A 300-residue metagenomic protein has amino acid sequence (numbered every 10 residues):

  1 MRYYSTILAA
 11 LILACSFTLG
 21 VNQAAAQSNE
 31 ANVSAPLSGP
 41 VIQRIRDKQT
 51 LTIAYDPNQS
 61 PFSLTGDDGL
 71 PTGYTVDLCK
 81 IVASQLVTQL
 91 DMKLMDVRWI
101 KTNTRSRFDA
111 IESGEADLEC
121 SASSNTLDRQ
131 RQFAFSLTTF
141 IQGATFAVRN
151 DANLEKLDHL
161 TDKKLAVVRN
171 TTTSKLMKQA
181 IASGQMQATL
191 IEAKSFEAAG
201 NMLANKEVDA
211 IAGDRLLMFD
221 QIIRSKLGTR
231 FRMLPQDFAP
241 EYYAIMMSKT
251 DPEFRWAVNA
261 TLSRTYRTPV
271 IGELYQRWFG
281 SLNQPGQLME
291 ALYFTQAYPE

Functional and structural regions predicted by a protein language model:
Q27-I42, D77-Q85, D151-L154, D158-K164 (+3 more regions): Extended ligand-binding regions for polar small-molecule ligands
S28-E119: Extracytoplasmic small-molecule ligand-binding "clamshell" domains of the periplasmic binding protein/Venus flytrap
S28-P36, K175-I191, T229-F231, L262-E300: Ligand-binding clefts/hinges and TM-proximal coupling segments of bilobed small-molecule sensing domains
S38, M92-D109, A152, L190-M202 (+1 more regions): Short helix-initiation/N-cap motifs at beta->coil->alpha
Y55-P61, P71-T88, S124, Q142-F196 (+1 more regions): Bilobed "Venus flytrap"/periplasmic-binding protein-like clamshell domains and structurally analogous long
P57, F140-D151, R215, I223-S263 (+1 more regions): Periplasmic-binding protein-like
K80, S84, D91-H159, Y298-E300: Acidic, polar ligand-binding/catalytic clefts
S106, C120-Q132, L176-S183, A204-A239: A ligand-binding cleft/hinge motif common to bilobed small-molecule-binding domains
